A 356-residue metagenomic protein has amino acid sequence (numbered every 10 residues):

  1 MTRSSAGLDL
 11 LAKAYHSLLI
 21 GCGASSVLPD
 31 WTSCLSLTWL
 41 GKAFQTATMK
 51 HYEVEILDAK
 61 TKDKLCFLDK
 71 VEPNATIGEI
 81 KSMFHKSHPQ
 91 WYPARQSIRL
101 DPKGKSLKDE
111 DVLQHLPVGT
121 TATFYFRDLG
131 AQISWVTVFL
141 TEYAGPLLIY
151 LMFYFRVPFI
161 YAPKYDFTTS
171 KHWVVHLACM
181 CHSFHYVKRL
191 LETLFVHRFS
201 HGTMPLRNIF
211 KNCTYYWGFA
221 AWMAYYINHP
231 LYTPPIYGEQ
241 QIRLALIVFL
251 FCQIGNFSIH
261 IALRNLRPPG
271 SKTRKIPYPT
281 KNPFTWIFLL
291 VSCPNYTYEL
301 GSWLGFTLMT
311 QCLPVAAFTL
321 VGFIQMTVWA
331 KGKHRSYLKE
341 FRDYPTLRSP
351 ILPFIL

Functional and structural regions predicted by a protein language model:
T2-K70: Eukaryote-biased recognition of intrinsically disordered, low-complexity regulatory segments
T61-E79, S106-K108: Short, contiguous acidic and Ser/Thr-rich linear segments
K70-I98, T121: Short amphipathic, charge-patterned alpha-helical segments
R99, H115, R127-Y216, K331-H334 (+3 more regions): Alpha-helical transmembrane segments in multi-pass membrane proteins
K103-Y125: Eukaryotic mixed-charge, acidic/polar low-complexity intrinsically disordered regions
L140-M152, L177-L191, I209-W222, R243-S258 (+2 more regions): Hydrophobic alpha-helical cores of multi-pass transmembrane domains in eukaryotic membrane proteins
F153-M180, M223-L244, T307-A317: Helix-coil boundary and interhelical linker segments in multi-pass alpha-helical membrane proteins
T233-L356: Hydrophobic transmembrane alpha-helices
